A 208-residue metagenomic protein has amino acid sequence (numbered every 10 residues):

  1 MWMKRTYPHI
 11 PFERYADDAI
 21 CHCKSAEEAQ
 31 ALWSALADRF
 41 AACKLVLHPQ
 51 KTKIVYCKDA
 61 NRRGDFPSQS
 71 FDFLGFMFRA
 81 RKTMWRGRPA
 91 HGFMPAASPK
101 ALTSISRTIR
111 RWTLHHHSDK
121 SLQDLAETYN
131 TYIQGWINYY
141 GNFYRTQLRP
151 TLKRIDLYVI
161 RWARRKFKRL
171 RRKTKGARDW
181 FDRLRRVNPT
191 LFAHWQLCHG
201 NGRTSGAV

Functional and structural regions predicted by a protein language model:
M1-V208: Non-catalytic terminal/accessory segments
